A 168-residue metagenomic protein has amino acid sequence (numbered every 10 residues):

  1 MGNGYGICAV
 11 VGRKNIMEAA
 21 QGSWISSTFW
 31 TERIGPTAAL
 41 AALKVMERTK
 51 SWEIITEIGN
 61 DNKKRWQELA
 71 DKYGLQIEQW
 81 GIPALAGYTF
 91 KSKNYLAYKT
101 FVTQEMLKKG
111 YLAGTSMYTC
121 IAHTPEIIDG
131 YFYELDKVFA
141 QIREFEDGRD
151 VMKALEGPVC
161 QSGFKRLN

Functional and structural regions predicted by a protein language model:
M1-N168: Conserved N-terminal phosphate-binding loop of PLP-dependent enzymes in the Aspartate aminotransferase
